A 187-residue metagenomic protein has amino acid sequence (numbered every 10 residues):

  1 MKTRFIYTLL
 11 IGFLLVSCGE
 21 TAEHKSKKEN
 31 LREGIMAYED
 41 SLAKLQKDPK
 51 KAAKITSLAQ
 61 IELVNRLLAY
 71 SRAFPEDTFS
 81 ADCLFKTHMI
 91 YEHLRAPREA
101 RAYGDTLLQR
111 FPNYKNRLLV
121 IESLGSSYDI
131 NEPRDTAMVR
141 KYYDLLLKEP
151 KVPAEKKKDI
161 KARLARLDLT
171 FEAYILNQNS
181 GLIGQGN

Functional and structural regions predicted by a protein language model:
L14-S17: C-terminal motif of bacterial Sec signal peptides marking the signal peptidase cleavage site
G19-G34: Bacterial Sec signal peptide processing site at the extreme N-terminus
A53-L67, H93-G104, P133-V139: Helix-turn-helix repeat elements of alpha-solenoid scaffolds
Y70-S80, Q109-R117, P133-R134, L147-A162: Short solvent-exposed coil/turn linkers within tandem alpha-helical repeat scaffolds
T87, L124-S126, L164: Structural register within alpha-helical repeat arrays
L145-N187: Terminal, low-structured helical/coil segments at or just beyond the last alpha-helical repeat
